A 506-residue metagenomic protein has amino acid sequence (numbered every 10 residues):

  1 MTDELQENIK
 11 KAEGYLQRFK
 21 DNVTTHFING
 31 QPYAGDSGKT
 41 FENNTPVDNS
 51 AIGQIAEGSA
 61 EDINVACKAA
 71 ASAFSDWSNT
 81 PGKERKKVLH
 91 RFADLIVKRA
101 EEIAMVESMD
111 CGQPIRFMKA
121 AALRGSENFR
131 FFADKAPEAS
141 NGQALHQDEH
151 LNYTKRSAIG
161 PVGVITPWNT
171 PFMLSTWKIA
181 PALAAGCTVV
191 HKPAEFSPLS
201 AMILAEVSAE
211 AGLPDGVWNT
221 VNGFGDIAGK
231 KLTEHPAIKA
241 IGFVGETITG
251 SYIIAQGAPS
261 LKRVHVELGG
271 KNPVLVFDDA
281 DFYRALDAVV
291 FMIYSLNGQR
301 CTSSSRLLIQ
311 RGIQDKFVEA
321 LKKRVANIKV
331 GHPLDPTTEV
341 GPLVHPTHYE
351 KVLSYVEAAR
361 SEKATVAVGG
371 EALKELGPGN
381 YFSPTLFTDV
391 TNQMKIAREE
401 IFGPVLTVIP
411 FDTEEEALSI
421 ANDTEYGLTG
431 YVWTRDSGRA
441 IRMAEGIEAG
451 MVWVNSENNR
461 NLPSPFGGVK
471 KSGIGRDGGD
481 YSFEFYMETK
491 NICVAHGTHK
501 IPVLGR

Functional and structural regions predicted by a protein language model:
M1-V47: Hydrophobic face of amphipathic alpha-helices that form TPR/SEL1-like repeat modules and related alpha-solenoid
N49, R85, E107, F129 (+9 more regions): Residue-level signal for inorganic ion chemistry
N49-A139, E149: Glycine-rich loop-to-alpha-helix module at the N-terminal edge of alpha/beta enzyme cores
S50-G53, I238, L275, K329 (+3 more regions): Conserved C-terminal structural/oligomerization subdomain of aldehyde/semialdehyde dehydrogenase
I52-G58, A73-N79, G163-V164, V274-F277 (+5 more regions): Short, well-ordered beta-strand elements within core beta-sheets of diverse protein domains
F74, S78, A93-A100, A104 (+17 more regions): Structural signal for hydrophobic packing residues in well-ordered secondary-structure cores of soluble enzyme domains
S140-R284, F411: Rossmann-like NAD(P) dinucleotide-binding subdomain of oxidoreductase/dehydrogenase enzymes
A240, I248-T391, V454, I501-G505: ALDH superfamily catalytic-core signature
